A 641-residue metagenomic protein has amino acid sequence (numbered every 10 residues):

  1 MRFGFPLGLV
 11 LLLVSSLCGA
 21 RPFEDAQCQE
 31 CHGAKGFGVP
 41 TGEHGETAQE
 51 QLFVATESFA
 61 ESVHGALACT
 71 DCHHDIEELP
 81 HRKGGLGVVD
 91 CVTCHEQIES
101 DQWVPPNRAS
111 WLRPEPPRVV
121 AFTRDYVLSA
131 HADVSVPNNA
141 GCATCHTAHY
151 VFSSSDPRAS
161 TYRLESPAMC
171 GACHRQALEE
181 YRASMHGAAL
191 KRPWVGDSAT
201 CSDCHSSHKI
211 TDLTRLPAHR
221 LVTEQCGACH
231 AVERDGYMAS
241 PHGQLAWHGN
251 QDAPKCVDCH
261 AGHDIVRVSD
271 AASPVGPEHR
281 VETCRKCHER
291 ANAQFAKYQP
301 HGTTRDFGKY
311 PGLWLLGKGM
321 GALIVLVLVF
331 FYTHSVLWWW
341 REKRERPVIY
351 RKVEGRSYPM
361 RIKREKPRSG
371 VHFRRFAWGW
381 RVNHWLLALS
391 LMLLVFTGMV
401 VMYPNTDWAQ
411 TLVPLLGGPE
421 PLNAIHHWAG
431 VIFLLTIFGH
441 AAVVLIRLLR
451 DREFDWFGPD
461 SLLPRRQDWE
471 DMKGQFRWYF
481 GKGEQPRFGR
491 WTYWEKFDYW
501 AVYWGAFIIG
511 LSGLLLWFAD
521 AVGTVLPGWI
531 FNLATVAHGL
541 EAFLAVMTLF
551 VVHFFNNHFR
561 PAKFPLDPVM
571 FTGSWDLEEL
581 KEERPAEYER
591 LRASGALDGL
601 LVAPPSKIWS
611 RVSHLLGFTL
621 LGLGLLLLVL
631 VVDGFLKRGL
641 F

Functional and structural regions predicted by a protein language model:
M1-L7: Bacterial N-terminal signal peptides that target proteins for export
L11-L12: Compositionally biased, low-complexity segments
C18-S369, F376-W378, W408, P414-G418 (+1 more regions): Short sequence/structural segments immediately N-terminal
Q27, V281, A293-F641: Membrane-embedded alpha-helical bundles that constitute the cytochrome b-like, heme-associated redox core of multi-pass
